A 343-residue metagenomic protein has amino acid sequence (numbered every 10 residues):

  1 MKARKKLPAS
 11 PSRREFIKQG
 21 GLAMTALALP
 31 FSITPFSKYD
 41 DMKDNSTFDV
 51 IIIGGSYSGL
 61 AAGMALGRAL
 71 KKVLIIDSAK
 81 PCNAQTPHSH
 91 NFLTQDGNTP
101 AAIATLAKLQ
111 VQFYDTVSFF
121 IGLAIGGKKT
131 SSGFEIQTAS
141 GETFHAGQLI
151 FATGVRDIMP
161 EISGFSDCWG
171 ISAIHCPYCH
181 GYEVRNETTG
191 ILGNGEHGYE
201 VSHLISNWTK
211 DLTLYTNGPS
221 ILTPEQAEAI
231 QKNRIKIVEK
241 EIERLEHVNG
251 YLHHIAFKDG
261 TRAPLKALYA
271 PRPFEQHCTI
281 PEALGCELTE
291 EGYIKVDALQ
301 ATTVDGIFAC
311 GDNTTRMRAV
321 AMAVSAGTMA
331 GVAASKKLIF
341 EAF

Functional and structural regions predicted by a protein language model:
M1-E15: N-terminal secretory signal peptides
E15, G21, F31, F36-F48 (+3 more regions): FAD-binding core/adjacent interface of flavoenzyme oxidoreductases
F48-T105, H197-S220: Beta1-alpha1 glycine-rich phosphate/pyrophosphate-binding loop at the start of Rossmann-like nucleotide-binding domains
S56-Y57, D157, E196-H197, T314-T315: Residue-level detector of alpha-helix initiation sites
T105-T138, T143-F144, T209-E291, I339-A342: A Rossmann-like FAD-binding core segment of flavoenzymes
E142-E239, R244-G250, T289: Predominantly flavin-linked oxidoreductase catalytic cores and closely associated redox partners
R156, D167-E183, P273-M317, M329 (+1 more regions): FAD-site-proximal beta/loop scaffold in flavoenzymes
V324-F343: Internal hydrophobic alpha-helix adjacent to the cofactor/substrate pocket in enzyme cavities
